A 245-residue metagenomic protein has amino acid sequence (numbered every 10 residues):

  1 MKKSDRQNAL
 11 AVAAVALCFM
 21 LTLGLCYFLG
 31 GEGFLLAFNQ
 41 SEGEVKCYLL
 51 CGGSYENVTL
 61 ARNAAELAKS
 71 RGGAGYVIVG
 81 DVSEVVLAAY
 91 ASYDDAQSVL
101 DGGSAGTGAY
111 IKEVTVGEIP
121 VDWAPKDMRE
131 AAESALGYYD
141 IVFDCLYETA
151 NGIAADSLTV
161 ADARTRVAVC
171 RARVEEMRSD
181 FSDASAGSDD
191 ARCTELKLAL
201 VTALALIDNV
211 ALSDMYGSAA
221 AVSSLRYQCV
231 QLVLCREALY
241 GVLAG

Functional and structural regions predicted by a protein language model:
M1-L10: Short, low-complexity patches enriched in S/T/P/G
K2-K3, L25-S41: Short, charge-rich amphipathic segments
L10-G30: Hydrophobic membrane-insertion alpha-helices, especially the h-region of bacterial N-terminal signal peptides
T22, G33-F34, G137-Y138: Short S/T/G/P-rich N-terminal loop/turn motif that feeds into the first structured element of a domain
G33-M128: Solvent-exposed beta-strand motifs enriched in subsets of small alpha/beta binding domains, especially certain
G43-L49, T149-G152, D208-Y216: Acidic/histidine-rich, surface-exposed loop or edge segments in extracytoplasmic proteins
D127-L206: Alpha-helical segments in soluble extracytoplasmic regions
D190-G245: Extracytoplasmic/luminal low-complexity segments enriched in Pro/Gly and acidic/polar residues that act as flexible
